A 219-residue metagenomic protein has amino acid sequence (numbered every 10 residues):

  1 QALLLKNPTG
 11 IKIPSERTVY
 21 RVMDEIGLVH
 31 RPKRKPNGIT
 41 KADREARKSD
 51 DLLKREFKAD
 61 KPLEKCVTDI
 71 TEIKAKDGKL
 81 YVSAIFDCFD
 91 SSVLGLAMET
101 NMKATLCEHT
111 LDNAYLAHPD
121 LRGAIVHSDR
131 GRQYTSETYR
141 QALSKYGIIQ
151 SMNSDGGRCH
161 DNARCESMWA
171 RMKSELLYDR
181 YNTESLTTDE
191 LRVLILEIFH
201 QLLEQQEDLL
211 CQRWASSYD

Functional and structural regions predicted by a protein language model:
Q1, V19, M23, L53 (+11 more regions): Mobile genetic element proteins and their domesticated derivatives, centered on retroelements and DNA transposons
Q1-K61, C159, S216-D219: Basic, flexible linker segments flanking DNA-binding modules in nucleic acid-interacting mobile-element proteins
V29, I148-I149: Residue-level detector of anion-binding/catalytic polar loops
I39-A42, S128-R130, S136-Y139, M152-S174 (+2 more regions): RNase H-like two-metal-ion nuclease catalytic core shared by retroviral integrases and related mobile-element nucleases
R55-L94, T100-M102: An active-site-proximal beta-strand-loop segment
K74, G78, L96-P119, T135: Active-site beta-loop-alpha junctions of metal-dependent nucleic acid enzymes, especially the RNase H-like/DDE
D90-L96, Q150-N153, Y178-R180: Short small-residue beta-strand/loop micro-motif enriched in glycine and branched aliphatics
S144-I148, A170-D219: C-terminal domain-tail junction helix/linker
